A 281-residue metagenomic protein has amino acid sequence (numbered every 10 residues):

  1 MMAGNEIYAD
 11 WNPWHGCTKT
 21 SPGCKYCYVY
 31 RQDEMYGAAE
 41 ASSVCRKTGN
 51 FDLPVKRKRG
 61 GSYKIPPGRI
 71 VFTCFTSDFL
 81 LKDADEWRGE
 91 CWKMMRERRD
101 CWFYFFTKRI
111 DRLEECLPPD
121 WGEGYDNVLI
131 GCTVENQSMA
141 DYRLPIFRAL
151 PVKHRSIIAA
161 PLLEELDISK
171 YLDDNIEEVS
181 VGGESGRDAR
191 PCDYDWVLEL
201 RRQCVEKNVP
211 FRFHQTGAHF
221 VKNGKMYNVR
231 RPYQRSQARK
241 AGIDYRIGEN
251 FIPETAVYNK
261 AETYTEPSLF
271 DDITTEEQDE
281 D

Functional and structural regions predicted by a protein language model:
M1-V128, Q137-A140, L166-D173: Conserved Radical SAM active-site core
M2-H15, S169-D281: Auxiliary Fe-S-binding modules of radical SAM enzymes
I70-F72, W102-Y104, N127-G131, H154-I158 (+2 more regions): Structural preference for beta-strand elements that scaffold enzyme active sites
T73-D83, G131-C132, V181-R190: Surface-exposed cleft-lining segments at the edges of enzyme active sites
T76-D78, K108-I110, T133-Q137, A160-L162 (+2 more regions): Active-site beta-loop-alpha junctions enriched in small/polar residues
W87-C91, R143-I146, W196-L200: A general structural detector for well-ordered alpha-helical segments in enzyme core domains, enriched
R96-R99, P151, L198, V205: Anion (oxyanion) recognition and catalysis
C132-A140, P145-E178, G183: Histidine/lysine/aspartate-rich catalytic loop segments that bind and position anionic ligands
